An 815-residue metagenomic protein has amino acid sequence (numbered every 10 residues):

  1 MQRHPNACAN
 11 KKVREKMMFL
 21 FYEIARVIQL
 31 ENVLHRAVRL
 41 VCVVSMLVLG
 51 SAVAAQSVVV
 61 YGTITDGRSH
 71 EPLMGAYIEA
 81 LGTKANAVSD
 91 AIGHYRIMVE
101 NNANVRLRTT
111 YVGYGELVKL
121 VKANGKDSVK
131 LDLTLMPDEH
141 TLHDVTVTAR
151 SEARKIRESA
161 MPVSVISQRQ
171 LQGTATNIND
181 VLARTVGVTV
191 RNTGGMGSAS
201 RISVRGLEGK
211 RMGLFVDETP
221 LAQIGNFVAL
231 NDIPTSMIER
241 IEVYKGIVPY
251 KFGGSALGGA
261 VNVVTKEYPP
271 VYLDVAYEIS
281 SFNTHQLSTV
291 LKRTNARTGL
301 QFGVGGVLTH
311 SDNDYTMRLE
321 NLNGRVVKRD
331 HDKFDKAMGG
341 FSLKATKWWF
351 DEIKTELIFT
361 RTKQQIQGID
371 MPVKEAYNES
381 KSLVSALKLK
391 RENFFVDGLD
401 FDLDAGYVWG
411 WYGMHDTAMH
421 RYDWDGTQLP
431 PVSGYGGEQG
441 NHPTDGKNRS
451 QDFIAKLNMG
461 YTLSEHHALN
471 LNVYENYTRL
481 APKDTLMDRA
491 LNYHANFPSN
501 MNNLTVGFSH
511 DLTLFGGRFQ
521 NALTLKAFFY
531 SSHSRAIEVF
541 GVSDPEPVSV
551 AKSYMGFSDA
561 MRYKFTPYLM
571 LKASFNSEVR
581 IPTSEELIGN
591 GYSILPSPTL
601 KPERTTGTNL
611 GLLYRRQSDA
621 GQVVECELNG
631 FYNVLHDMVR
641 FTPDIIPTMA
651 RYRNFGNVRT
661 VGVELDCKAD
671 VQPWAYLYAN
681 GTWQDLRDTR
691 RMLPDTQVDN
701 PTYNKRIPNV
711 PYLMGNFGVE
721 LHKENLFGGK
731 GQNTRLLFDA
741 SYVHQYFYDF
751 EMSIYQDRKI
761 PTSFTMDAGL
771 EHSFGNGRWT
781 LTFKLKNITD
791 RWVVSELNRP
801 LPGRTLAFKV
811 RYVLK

Functional and structural regions predicted by a protein language model:
T65-S69, E79-L81, R108-Y114, K126-Q172 (+1 more regions): Short, acidic, small-residue-rich periplasmic hinge/interaction motif at the N-terminus of Gram-negative outer-membrane
Y95-M98, T219-K245: Short acidic/polar hinge/loop motifs at secondary-structure boundaries that mediate gating or recognition
M98, V163, N179-P220: Extracytoplasmic beta-strand/coil segments of soluble accessory domains associated with Gram-negative outer-membrane
L131-L133, I233-Y272: A beta-strand signature from Gram-negative outer-membrane beta-barrel systems, especially the internal plug domain
P270, E278, A296-A376: Periplasmic-side early beta-strands and strand-to-turn transitions of outer-membrane beta-barrels
T298, K564, K572-N576, E603-V661 (+2 more regions): Membrane-embedded beta-barrel scaffold of Gram-negative outer-membrane proteins
S342-R361, S380-V542, E546-M570, S574-N576 (+3 more regions): Face-selective signature of the C-terminal outer-membrane beta-barrel domain
E625-C626, F631-V634, R653-F747: Gram-negative outer-membrane beta-barrel transporters
